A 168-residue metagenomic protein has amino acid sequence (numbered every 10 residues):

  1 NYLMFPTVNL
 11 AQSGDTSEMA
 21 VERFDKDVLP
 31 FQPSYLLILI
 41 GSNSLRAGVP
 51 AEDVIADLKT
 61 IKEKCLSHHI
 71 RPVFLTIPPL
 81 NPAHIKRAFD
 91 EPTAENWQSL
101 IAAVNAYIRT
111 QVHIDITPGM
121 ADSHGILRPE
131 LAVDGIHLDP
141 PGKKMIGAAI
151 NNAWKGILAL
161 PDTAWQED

Functional and structural regions predicted by a protein language model:
N1-S13, E18-Q32, T163: Serine-esterase "nucleophile elbow" of acetyl-processing enzymes
P6-A11, Y35-L39, R71-T76, H113-D115 (+1 more regions): Structural recognition of the beta-strand scaffold that forms the well-ordered cores of secreted hydrolase catalytic
N9-D15, L37-L45, K59, L66 (+1 more regions): Cell-envelope and extracellular/periplasmic
L10-Q12, S42-E52, F89-E95: Surface-exposed cleft-lining segments at the edges of enzyme active sites
D15-V21, V49-D57: Glycine-rich anion/phosphate-binding loops
A20, V112, E130-D168: Histidine-centered active-site loop/cap adjacent to the catalytic His in serine esterases/O-acetyl transfer systems
A51-T60, W97, I101: Charged helix-capping and loop-helix junction motifs
P82-P118: Substrate-gating cap/lid alpha-helix
